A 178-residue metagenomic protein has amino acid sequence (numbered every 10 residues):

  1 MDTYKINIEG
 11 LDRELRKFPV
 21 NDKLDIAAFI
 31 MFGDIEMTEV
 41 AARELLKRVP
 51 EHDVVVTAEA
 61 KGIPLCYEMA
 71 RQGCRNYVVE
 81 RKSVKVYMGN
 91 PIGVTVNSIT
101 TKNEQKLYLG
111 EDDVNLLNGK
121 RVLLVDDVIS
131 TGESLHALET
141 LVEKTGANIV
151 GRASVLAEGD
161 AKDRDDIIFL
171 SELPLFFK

Functional and structural regions predicted by a protein language model:
M1-E51: Active-site-facing substrate-recognition patch
Y4-K5, H136-K178: PRPP-dependent phosphoribosyltransferase catalytic core
H52-E59: Short glycine-rich phosphate-binding loop at a beta-alpha junction
D53, K120, V150: Conserved acidic residues
E59-L65, T131: Gly/Ser/Thr-rich loops at beta-strand to alpha-helix junctions that form or flank small-molecule/cofactor-binding
P64-G73, E139: Short Gly/Thr/Asp-enriched flexible loops that form oxyanion-binding sites at enzyme active sites
R75-R121: Short, glycine/charge-rich flexible loops or terminal/linker lids adjacent to PRPP-binding catalytic cores
D126-L138: Acidic, divalent-metal-coordinating active-site segment for phosphoryl/phosphodiester hydrolysis, typified by short
